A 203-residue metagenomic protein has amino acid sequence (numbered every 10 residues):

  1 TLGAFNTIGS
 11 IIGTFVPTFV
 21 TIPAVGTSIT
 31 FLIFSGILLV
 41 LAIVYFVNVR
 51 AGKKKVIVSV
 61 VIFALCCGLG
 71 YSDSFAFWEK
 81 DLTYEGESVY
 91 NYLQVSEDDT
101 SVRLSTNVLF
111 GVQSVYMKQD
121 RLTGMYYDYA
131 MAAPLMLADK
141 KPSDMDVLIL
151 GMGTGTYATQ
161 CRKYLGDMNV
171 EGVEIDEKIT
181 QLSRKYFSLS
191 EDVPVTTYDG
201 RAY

Functional and structural regions predicted by a protein language model:
L2-F5, I33: Hydrophobic positions within alpha-helical transmembrane segments of Major Facilitator Superfamily-type secondary
F5-G9, V40: Small/hydrophobic positions within alpha-helical transmembrane segments of multi-pass membrane transporters
S10-T18: Glycine/proline-centered helix-kink
P23-G36: A membrane-interface helix-boundary motif in multi-pass transporters
L38-G52, C67-D73: C-terminal membrane-cytosol helix-exit motif in multi-pass small-molecule transporters
V49-I62: Membrane-interfacial entry segments at the cytosolic side of transmembrane helices
I62-E171, D176-F187: Class I S-adenosylmethionine
T180-Y203: S-adenosyl-L-methionine
